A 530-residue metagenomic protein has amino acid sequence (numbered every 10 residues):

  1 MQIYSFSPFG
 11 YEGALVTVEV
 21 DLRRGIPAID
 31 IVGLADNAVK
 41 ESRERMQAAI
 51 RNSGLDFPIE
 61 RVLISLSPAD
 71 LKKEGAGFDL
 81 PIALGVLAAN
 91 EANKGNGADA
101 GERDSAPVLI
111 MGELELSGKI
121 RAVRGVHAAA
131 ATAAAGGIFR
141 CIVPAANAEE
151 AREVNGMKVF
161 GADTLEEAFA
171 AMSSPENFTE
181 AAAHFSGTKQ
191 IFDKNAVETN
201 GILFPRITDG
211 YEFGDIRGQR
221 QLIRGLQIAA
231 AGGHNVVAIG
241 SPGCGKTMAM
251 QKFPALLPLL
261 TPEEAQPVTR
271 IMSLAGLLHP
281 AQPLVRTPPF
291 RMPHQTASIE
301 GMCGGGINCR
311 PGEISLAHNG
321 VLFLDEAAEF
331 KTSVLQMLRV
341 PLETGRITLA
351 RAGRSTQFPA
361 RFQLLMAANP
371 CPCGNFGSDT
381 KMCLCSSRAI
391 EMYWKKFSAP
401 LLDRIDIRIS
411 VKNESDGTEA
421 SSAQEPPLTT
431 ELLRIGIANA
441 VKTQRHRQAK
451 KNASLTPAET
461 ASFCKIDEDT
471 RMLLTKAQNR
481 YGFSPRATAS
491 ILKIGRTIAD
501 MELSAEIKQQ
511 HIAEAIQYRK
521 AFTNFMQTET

Functional and structural regions predicted by a protein language model:
M1-V237, C244, A505-T530: Peripheral, non-AAA+ core regions of ATP-driven protein-machinery
A35-R43, P58, S65-G75, C309 (+1 more regions): Basic, amphipathic alpha-helical bundle interface domains used for macromolecular binding and assembly
L116, L322-F323, E329-F330: Residues immediately C-terminal
Q227, L284, P289, E300-L322 (+1 more regions): Conserved alpha-helical scaffold flanking the Walker A/P-loop in AAA+ ATPase domains
A238-L278: Walker A/P-loop
E264-S298, G305-G306, L455-E459, C464 (+2 more regions): Conserved inter-motif catalytic segment of the P-loop NTP-binding fold
N319, D325-E326, M337: Walker B catalytic acidic pair
